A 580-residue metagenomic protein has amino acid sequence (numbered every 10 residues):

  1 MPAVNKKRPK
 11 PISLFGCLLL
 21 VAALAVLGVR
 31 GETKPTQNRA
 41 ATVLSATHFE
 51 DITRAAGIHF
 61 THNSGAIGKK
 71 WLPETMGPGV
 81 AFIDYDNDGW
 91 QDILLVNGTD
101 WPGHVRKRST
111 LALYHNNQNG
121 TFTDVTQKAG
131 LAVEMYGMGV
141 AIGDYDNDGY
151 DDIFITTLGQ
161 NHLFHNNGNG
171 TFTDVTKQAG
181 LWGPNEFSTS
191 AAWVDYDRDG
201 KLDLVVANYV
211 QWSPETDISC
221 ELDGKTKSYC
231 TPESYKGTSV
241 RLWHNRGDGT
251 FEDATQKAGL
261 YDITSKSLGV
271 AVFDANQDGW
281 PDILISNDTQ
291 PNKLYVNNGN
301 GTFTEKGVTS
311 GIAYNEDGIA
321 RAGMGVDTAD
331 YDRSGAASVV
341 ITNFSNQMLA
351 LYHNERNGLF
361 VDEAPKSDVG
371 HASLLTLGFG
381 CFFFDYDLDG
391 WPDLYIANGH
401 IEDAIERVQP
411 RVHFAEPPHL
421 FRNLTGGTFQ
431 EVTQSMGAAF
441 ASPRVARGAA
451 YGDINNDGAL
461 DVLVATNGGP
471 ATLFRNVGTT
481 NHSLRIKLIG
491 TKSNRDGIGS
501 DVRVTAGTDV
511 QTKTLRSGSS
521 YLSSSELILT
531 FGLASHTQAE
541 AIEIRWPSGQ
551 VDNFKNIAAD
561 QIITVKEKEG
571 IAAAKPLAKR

Functional and structural regions predicted by a protein language model:
S45-H48, A56, A66, K70 (+2 more regions): Gly/Ser/Thr/Pro-enriched helix-cap/hinge segments flanking short amphipathic alpha-helices
F49-I52, T121-L131, T171-L181, G249-Y261 (+3 more regions): Blade-edge beta-strand/turn elements of extracellular beta-propeller and related beta-sheet repeat scaffolds
I58-G79, K107, A129-A141, G180-A192 (+8 more regions): Repeat-based blade/solenoid architectures
G77-N87, H115, Y136-Y150, L163-H165 (+9 more regions): Beta-propeller blade termini
W90-N97, D148-T157, L204-N208, D282-N287 (+5 more regions): Hydrophobic beta-strand segments that make up the repeating blades of beta-propeller and related beta-repeat
V96-R108, N208-Y235, A397-H413: Short, conserved, GDST-rich strand-edge loop motifs in beta-rich repeat architectures
L111-N116, T238-R246, V296, H353-N354 (+1 more regions): Beta-propeller blade signature
V125-Y145, Y150, I155-Y196, V206-E233 (+2 more regions): Asp-box/WD-like beta-propeller blade repeats and closely related beta-sheet repeat scaffolds
